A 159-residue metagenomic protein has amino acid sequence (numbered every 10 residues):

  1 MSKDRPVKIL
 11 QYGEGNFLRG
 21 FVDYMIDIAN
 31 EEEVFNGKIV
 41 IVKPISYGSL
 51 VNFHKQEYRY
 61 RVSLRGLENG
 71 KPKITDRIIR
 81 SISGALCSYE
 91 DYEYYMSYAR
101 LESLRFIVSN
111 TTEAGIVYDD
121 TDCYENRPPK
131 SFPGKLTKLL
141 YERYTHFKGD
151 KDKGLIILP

Functional and structural regions predicted by a protein language model:
M1-P159: Non-transmembrane, aqueous-exposed alpha-helical and coiled segments at domain scale
